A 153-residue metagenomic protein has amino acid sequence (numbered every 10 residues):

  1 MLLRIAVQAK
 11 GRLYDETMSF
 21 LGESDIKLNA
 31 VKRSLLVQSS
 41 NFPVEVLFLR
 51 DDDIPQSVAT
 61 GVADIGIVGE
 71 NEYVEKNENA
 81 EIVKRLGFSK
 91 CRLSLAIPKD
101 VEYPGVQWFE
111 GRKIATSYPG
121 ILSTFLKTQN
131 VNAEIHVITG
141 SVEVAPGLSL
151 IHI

Functional and structural regions predicted by a protein language model:
M1-V62, E78-K84, K99-D100, T128: N-terminal hydrophobic or amphipathic helices and topogenic motifs
A9, E70-N71: Short secondary-structure boundary segments
L28-N29, V131-S141: Short hydrophobic/aromatic-enriched beta-strand-loop microsegments
I54-P55, E143-A145: Short, hydrophobic alpha-helical packing/hinge segments within bilobed ligand-binding/sensory domains
V58-A59, F109, P146-S149: Hydrophobic residues within well-ordered alpha-helices
E70, N79-N132: A conserved helix-loop-strand patch within extracytoplasmic ligand-binding domains of the periplasmic binding
I151-I153: Conserved small/polar residues in nucleotide/adenosyl-binding loops
